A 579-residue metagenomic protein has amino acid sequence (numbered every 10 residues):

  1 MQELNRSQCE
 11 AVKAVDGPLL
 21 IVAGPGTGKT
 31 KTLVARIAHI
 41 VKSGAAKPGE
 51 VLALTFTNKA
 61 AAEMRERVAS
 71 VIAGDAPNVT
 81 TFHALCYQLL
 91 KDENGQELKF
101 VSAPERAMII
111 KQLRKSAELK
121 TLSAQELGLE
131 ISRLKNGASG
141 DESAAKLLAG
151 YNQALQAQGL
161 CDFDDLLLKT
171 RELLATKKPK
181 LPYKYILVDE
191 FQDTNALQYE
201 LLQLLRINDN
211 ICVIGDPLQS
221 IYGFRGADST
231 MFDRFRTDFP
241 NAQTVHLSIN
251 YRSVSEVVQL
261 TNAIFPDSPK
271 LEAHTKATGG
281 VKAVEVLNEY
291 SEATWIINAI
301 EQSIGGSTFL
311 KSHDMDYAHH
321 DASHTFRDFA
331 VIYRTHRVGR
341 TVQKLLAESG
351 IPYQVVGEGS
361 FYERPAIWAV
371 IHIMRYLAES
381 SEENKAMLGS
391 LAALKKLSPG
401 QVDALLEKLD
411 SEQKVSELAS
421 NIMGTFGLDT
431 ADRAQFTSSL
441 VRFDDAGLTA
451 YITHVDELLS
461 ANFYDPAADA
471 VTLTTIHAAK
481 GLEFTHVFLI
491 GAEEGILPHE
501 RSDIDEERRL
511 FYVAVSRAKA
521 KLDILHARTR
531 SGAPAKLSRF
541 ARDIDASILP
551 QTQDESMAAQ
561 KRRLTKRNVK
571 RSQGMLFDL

Functional and structural regions predicted by a protein language model:
Q2-K13, G17-I21, A60-A61, N78 (+2 more regions): Conserved helicase NTPase motor core
D16, A38-K177, P182, D209-C212 (+2 more regions): A basic/glycine-biased coupling hinge at the interface between accessory DNA-binding modules
G17-R36: Walker A/P-loop
L19-V22, L52, A330: Short hydrophobic/aromatic beta-strand immediately N-terminal to the Walker A/P-loop
T27-L33, N241-Q243, S248-I351, A378-E379: Helicase P-loop NTPase motor core
T30-H39, M64, Q198-Y199: Motif I (Walker A/P-loop) of helicase-class P-loop NTPases
T325, Q343-L345, R364, A369-I548: Conserved helicase C-terminal RecA-like lobe
T529-L579: Helicase C-terminal subdomain and adjacent C-terminal extension
